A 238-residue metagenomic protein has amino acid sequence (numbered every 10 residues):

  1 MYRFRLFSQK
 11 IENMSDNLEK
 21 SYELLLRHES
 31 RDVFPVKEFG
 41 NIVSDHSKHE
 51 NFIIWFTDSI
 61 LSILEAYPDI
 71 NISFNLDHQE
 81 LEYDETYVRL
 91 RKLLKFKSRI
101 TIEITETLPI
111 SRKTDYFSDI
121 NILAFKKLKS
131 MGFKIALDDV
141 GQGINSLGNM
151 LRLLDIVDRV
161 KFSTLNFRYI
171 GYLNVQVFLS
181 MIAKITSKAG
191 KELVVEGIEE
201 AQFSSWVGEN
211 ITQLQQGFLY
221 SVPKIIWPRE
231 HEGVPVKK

Functional and structural regions predicted by a protein language model:
M1-K95: Bacterial c-di-GMP phosphodiesterase EAL domain
Y2-Q9, M14-L18, L26-R31, T105-T114 (+2 more regions): EAL-family c-di-GMP phosphodiesterase catalytic domain
I53-L61, E85-L90, Y116-F125, L147 (+1 more regions): Well-ordered, non-membrane alpha-helical segments in soluble/globular domains
S62-Y67, E85-T101, I120-K126, M150-I156 (+1 more regions): Acidic (Asp/Glu)-rich catalytic clusters
Q79-Y83, F133-K134, D138-I144: Active-site glycine- and acidic-residue-rich loops that bind and position anionic ligands or nucleotide-like cofactors
F96-K97, M131, K188-A189: Helix C-cap/helix->beta junction micro-motif
